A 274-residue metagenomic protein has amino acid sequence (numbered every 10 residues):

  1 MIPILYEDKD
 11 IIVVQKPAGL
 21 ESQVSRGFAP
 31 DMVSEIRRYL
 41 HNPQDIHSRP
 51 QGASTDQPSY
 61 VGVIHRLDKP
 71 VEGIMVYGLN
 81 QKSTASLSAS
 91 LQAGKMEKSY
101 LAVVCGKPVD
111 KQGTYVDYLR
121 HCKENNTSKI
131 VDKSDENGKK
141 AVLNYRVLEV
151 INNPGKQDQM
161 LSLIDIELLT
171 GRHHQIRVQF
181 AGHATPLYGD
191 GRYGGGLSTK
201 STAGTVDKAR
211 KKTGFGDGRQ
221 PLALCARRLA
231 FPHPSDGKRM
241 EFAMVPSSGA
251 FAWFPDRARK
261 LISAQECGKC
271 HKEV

Functional and structural regions predicted by a protein language model:
M1-V274: RNA pseudouridine synthases
